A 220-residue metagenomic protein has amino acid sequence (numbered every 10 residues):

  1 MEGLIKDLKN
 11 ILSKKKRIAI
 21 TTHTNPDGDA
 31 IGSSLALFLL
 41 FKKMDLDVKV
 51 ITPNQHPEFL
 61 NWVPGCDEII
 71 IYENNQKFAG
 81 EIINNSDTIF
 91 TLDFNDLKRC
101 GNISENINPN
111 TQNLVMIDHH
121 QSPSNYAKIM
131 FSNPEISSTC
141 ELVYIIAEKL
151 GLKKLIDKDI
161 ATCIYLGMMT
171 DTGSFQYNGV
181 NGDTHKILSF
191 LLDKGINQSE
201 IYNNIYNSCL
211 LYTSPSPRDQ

Functional and structural regions predicted by a protein language model:
M1-L211: Replace "Mg2+/Mn2+-dependent" with "divalent metal-dependent
Y212-Q220: Single conserved hydrophobic/aromatic residue that forms the stacking wall/gate of nucleotide- or nucleobase-binding
